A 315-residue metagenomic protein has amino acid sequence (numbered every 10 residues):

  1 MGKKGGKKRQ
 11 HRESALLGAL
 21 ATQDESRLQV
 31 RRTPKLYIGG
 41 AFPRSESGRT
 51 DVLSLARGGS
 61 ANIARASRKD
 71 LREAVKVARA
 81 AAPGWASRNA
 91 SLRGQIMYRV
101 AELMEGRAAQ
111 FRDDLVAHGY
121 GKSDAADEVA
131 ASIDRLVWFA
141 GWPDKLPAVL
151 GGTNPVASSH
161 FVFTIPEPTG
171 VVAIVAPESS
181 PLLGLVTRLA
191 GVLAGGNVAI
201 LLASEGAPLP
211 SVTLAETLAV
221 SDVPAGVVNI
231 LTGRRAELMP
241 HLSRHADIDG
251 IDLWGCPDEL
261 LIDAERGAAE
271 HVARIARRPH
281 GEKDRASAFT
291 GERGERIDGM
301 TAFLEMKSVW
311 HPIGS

Functional and structural regions predicted by a protein language model:
K3-A117, W310: Short, structured beta/alpha segment
K3-A21, E25-S26, D134-V149, F163 (+1 more regions): C-terminal segments
A56, G141-P224: Conserved small-residue-rich beta-alpha loop and adjacent elements that most often cradle the phosphate/pyrophosphate
R57, R93, G196, V228 (+1 more regions): Residue-level signal for inorganic ion chemistry
R72-K76, G84, G94-A109, G119-V149 (+1 more regions): Long amphipathic alpha-helix in the N-terminal Rossmann-like dinucleotide-binding domain of NAD(P)-dependent
D124, H160, E237-L238, L260: Short acidic active-site motifs
A190-L193, H241, G267: Hydrophobic/aromatic ligand-binding patch that stacks against planar heteroaromatic rings of cofactors or nucleotides
T232-W254: A charged, well-structured terminal subsegment
